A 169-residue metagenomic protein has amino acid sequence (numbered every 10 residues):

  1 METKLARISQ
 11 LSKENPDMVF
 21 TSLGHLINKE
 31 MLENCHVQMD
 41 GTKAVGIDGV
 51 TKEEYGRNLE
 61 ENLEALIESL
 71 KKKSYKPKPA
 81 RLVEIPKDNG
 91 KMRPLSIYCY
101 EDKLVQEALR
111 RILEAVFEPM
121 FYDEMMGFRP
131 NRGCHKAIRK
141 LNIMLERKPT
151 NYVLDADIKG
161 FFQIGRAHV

Functional and structural regions predicted by a protein language model:
E2-R166: Conserved pre-catalytic core of RNA-dependent polymerases
